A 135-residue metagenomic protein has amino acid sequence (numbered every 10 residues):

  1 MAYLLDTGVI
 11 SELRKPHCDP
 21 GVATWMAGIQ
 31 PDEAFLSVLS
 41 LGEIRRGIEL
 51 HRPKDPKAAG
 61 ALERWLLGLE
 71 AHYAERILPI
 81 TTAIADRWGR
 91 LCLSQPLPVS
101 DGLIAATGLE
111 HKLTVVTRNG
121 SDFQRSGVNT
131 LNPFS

Functional and structural regions predicted by a protein language model:
M1, A105, L109-S135: Acidic, PIN/NYN-like endoribonuclease modules and their adjacent C-terminal/linker elements
M1-S40, L50-G68, R125: Short, well-structured N-terminal submotif of metal-dependent ribonuclease cores
V9, S40, I84, L103-I104 (+1 more regions): Alpha-helix capping/helix-boundary segments
E12, E43, E110: Acidic-residue sensor for enzyme active/binding pockets
E12-L13, W25, G47, R87-L91 (+2 more regions): Residues that scaffold the ATP/ADP-binding catalytic core of kinase and kinase-like folds
F35, L78, L131: General small-molecule cofactor/ligand-binding pocket signal
V38-L39, T81, N119, F134: Residues at the C-termini of beta-strands that transition into short coil/loop
R46-H51, G60, A71-R118: Active-site neighborhoods of divalent-metal-dependent phosphate/nucleic-acid chemistry enzymes
